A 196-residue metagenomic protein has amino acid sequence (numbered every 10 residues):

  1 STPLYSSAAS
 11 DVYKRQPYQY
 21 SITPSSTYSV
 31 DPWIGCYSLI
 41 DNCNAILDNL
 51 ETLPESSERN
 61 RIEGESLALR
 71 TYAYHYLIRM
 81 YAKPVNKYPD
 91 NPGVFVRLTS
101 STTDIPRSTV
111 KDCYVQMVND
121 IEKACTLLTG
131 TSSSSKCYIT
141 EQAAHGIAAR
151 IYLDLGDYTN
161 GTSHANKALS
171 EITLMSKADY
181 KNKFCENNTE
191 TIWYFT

Functional and structural regions predicted by a protein language model:
S1-A9, Y13: Single conserved hydrophobic/aromatic residue that forms the stacking wall/gate of nucleotide- or nucleobase-binding
A8, Q16, D157, T162-T196: Hydrophobic-face positions in mid-chain alpha helices that act as interaction patches
K14-Y81, S108-T109, C125-T129: Conserved, well-structured interaction surfaces
A73, A149-I151: Residue-level signature for tetratricopeptide repeat
